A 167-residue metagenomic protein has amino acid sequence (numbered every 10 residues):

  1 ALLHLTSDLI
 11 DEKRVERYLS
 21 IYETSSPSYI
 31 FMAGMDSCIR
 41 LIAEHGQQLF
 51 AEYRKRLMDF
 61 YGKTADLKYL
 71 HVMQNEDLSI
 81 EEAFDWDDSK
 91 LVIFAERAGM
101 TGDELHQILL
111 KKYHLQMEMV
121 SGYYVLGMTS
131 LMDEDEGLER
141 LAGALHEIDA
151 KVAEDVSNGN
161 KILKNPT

Functional and structural regions predicted by a protein language model:
A1-E16, E23-G34: Active-site PLP attachment segment
T6, E23, D36-A43, Q47 (+2 more regions): Hydrophobic/aromatic-lined pockets within catalytic cores
L9, L41, D133: Short loop/turn segments at secondary-structure transitions that flank enzyme active sites
E12-E16, G34-A43, F84-S89, M119-V125: Short acidic (Asp/Glu) and glycine-rich catalytic loops that position anionic groups and cofactors
I21-S28, G46-F50, F94-G99, L131-E134: Hydrophobic alpha-helical scaffolding
Y22-S28, R56-K63: Short, mixed-charge aromatic SLiMs
C38-Y61, G137: Structural signature of PLP-dependent enzymes
M58, G62-T167: Conserved C-terminal alpha-helix-loop-beta "cap" of PLP-dependent enzymes that closes/shapes the active-site mouth
